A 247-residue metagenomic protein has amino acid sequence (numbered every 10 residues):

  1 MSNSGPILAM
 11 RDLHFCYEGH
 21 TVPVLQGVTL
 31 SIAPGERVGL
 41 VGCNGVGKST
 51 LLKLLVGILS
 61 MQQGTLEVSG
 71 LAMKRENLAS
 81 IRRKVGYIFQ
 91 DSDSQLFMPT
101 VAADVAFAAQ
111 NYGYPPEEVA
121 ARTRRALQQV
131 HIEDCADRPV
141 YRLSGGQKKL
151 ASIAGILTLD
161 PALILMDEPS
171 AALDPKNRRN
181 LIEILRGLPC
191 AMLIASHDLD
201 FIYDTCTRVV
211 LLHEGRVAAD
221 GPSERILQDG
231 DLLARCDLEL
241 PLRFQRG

Functional and structural regions predicted by a protein language model:
V56: Helix-to-loop junction immediately C-terminal to a conserved catalytic motif
G64-A72, I81: Conserved ABC transporter NBD signature motif
E117-C135: Conserved ABC ATPase "signature" region
P139-L143, Q147: Conserved ABC ATPase signature
S196-H197: H-loop/switch region of ABC-family ATPase nucleotide-binding domains
I202-D204: A short, surface-exposed alpha-helical micro-motif characterized by mixed small hydrophobic and charged/polar residues
R216-E239: Conserved beta-strand-loop-alpha-helix hinge in the C-terminal portion of ABC ATPase nucleotide-binding domains
